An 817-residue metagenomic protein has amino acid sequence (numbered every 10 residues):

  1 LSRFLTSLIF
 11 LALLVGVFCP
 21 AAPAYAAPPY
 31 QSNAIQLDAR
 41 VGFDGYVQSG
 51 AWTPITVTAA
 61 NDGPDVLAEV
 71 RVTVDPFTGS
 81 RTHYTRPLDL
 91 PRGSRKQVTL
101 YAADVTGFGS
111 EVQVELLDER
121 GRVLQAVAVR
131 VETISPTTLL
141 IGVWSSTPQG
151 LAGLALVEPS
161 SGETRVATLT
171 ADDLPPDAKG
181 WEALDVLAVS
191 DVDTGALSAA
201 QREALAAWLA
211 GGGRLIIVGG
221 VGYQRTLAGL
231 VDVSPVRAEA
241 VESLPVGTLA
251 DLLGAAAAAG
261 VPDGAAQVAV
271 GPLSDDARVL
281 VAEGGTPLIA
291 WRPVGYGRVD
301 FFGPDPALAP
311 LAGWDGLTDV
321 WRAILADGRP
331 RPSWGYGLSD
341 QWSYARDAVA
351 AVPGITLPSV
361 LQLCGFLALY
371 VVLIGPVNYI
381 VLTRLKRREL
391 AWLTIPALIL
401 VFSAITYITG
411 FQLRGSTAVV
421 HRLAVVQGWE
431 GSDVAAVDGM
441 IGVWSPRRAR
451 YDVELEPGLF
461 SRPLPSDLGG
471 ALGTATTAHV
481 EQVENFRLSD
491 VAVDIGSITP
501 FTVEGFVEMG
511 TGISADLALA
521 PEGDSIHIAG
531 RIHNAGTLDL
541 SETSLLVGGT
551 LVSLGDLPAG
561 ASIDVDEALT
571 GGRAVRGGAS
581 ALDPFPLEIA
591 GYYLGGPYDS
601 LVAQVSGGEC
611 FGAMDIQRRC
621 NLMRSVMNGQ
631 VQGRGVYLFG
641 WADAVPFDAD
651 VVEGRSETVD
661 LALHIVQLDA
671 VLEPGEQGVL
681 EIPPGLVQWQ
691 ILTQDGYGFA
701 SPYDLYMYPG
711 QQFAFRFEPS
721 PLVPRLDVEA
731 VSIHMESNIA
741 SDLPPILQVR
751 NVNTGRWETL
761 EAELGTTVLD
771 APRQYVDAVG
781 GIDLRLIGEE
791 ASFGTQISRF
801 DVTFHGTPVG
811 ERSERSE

Functional and structural regions predicted by a protein language model:
S7-P20: Bacterial N-terminal signal peptides
A21-A26: Boundary at the C-terminal end of the N-terminal hydrophobic targeting segment
A27-T78, Y84-Y101, V105-F108, V112 (+13 more regions): Extracellular ligand-binding/catalytic regions of CAZymes and related secreted enzymes and adhesion modules
F108-D193, V221, V233, S333-Y336 (+3 more regions): Aromatic-Pro/Gly-enriched surface loop or interdomain linker that acts as a lid/target-recognition segment
T147-P148, G220-R225, G788-E790: Short beta-alpha junction loops
W181-A228, P293-F302: Short alpha-beta junction capping motif
I217-R292, G297-F302: An acidic, glycine-rich "communication" segment
I441-Y592: Soluble catalytic regions of membrane-associated enzymes that act on cell-envelope and secretory-pathway components
